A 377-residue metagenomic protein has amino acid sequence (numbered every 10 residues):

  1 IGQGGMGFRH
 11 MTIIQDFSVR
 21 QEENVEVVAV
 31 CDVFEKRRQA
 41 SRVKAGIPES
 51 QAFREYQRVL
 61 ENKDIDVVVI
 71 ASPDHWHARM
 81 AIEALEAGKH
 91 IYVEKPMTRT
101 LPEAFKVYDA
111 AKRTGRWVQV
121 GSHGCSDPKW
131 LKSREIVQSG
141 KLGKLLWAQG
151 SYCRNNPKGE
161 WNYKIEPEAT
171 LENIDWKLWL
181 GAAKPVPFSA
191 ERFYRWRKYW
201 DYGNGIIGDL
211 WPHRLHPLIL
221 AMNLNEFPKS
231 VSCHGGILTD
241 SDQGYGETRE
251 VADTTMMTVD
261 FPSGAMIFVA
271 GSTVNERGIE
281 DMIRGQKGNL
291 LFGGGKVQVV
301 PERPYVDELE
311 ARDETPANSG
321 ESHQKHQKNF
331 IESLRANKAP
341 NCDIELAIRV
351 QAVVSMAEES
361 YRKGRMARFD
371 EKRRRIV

Functional and structural regions predicted by a protein language model:
I1-V93, R99-W117, R373: N-terminal glycine-/serine-/threonine-rich beta1-alpha1-beta2 phosphate-ribose binding loop of Rossmann-like
R9, I13, G203-E226, S230 (+3 more regions): C-terminal helical cap and adjacent loop that interface with cofactors, partners, or active-site loops
Q15, Q39-R42, Q57-L60, V69 (+10 more regions): Non-transmembrane alpha-helical segments in soluble domains of secreted/periplasmic/extracellular proteins
F34, S151-P157, A183, G235-T239 (+2 more regions): Glycine-rich beta-alpha junction loops
F34-R37, P73-H77, M97-R99, A104 (+4 more regions): Short, solvent-exposed turn/loop segments enriched in Gly/Ser/Thr/Pro and often Arg
H90-Y92, T98-N173, K177-L178: A contiguous active-site-proximal alpha/beta segment in oxidoreductase catalytic domains
A169, W176-S263, N275: Rossmann-like dinucleotide-binding domain that binds NAD(P)(H)
G264-I267, S272: Phosphate/diphosphate-binding loops
